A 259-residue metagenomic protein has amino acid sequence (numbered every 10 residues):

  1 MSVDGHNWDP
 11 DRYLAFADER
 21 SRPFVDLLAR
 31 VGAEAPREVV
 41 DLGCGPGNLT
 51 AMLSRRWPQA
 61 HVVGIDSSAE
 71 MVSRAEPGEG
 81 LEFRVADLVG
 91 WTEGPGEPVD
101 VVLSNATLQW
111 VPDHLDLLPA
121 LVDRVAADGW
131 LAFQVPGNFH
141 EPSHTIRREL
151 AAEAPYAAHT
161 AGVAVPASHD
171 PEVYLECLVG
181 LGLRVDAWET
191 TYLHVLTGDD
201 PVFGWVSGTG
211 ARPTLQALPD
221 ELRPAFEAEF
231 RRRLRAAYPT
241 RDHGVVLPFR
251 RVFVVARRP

Functional and structural regions predicted by a protein language model:
M1-E34, V40, N48-M52, M71-R74 (+1 more regions): Conserved class I S-adenosyl-L-methionine
E38, G129-W130: Short glycine-centered segments of the SAM/dcSAM-binding site in methyltransferase folds
E38-L42, P46-T92: Class I SAM-dependent methyltransferase SAM/SAH-binding core
P46-N48, A167-P259: Conserved Class I S-adenosyl-L-methionine
E93-V101: A short acidic, Gly/Pro-enriched loop at the edge of an enzyme's catalytic core that lines a small-molecule cofactor
V101-H114, G137: A short SAM/SAH-binding and catalytic strip from SAM-dependent methyltransferases
V111-P112, V125-A127: Helix-to-beta-strand junctions that scaffold the AdoMet/dcAdoMet cofactor pocket in Class I SAM-dependent enzymes
L115, W130-G198, P219: Conserved catalytic/acceptor-binding region of the Class I
